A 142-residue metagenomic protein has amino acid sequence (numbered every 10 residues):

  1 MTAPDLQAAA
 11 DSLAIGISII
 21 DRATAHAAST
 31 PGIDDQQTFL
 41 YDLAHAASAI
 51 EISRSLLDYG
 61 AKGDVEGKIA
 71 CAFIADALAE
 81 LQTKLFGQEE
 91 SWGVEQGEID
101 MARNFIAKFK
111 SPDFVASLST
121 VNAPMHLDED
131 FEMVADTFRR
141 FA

Functional and structural regions predicted by a protein language model:
M1-A142: Flavin-dependent oxidoreductase catalytic core characteristic of acyl-CoA dehydrogenase/oxidase-like enzymes
